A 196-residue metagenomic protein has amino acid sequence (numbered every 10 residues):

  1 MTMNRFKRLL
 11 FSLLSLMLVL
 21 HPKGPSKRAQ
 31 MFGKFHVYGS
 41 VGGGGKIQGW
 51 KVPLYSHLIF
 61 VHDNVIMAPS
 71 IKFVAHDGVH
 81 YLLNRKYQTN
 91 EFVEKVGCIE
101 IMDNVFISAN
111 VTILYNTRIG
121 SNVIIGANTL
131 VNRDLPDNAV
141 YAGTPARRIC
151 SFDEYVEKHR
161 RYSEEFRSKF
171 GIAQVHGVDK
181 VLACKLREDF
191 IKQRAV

Functional and structural regions predicted by a protein language model:
M1-F35: Membrane-proximal basic amphipathic "stem/tether" segments
L16-V19, G42-G43, Y81: Short, basic/aromatic beta-hairpin or loop at an interaction surface
A29-W50, Y55, V61: N-terminal segments that cap or nucleate solenoid repeat domains
Q48-R118, T144-P145, S151-D153: Flexible, glycine/small-residue-enriched loop-and-beta-strand segment within the central core of proteins
E91-I107, T112, T144-V196: C-terminal segments of enzyme domains that contribute to small-molecule binding surfaces
A109-I124, T129-R133: Beta-rich strand-turn-strand
D137, A142: Catalytic binding pocket for nucleotide-activated donors in carbohydrate/polymer assembly enzymes
